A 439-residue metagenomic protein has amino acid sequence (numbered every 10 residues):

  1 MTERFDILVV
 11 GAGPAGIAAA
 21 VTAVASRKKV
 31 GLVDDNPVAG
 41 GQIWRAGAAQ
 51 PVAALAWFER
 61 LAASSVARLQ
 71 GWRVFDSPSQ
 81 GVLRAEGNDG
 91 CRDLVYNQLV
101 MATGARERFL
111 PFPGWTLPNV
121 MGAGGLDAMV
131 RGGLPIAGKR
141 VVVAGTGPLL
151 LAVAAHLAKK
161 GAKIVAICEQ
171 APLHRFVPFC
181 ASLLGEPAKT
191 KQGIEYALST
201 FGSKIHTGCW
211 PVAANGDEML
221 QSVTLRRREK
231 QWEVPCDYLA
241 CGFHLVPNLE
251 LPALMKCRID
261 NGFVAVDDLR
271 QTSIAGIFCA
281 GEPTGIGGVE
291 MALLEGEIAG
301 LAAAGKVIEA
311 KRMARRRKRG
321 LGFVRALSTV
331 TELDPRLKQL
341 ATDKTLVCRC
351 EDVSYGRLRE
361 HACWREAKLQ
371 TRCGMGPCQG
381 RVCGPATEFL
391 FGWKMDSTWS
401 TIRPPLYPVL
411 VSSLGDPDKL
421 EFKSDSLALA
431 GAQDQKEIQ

Functional and structural regions predicted by a protein language model:
E3-F5, D89-Q98, E229-Y238, S273: Core beta-strand elements of the Rossmann-like FAD/NAD(P) dinucleotide-binding domain in flavoenzyme oxidoreductases
F5-R60, V143-A144, P148-A188, R381: Beta1-alpha1 glycine-rich phosphate/pyrophosphate-binding loop at the start of Rossmann-like nucleotide-binding domains
V10, V33, L94-G104, P235-H244: Short hydrophobic core segments
L61-A85, K160-E250, D260: A Rossmann-like FAD-binding core segment of flavoenzymes
A105-V142, T146-V153, N261-L269: Glycine-rich dinucleotide-binding loop and its adjacent helix/turn
M121-V130, Y238-G287: FAD-site-proximal beta/loop scaffold in flavoenzymes
Q271-S273, L301-A341: Active-site-proximal substrate-binding core of FAD-dependent oxidoreductases
A280-R315: A conserved FAD-binding loop/helix module that cradles the flavin
